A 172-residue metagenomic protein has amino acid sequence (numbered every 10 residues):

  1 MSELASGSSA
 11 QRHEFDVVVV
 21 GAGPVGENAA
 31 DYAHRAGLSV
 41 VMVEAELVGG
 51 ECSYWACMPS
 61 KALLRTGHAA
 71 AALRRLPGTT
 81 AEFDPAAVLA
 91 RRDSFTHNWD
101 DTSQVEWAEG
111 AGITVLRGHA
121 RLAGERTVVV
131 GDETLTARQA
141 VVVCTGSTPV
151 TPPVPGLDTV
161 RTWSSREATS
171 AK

Functional and structural regions predicted by a protein language model:
S2-F15, Y32-L38, V43-K172: Glycine-rich flavin
G21-P24, A45-E46: Glycine-rich Rossmann-fold phosphate-binding loop(s) that bind the pyrophosphate of adenine dinucleotide cofactors
E27: Residues forming the Rossmann-fold NAD(P)(H) cofactor-binding site
